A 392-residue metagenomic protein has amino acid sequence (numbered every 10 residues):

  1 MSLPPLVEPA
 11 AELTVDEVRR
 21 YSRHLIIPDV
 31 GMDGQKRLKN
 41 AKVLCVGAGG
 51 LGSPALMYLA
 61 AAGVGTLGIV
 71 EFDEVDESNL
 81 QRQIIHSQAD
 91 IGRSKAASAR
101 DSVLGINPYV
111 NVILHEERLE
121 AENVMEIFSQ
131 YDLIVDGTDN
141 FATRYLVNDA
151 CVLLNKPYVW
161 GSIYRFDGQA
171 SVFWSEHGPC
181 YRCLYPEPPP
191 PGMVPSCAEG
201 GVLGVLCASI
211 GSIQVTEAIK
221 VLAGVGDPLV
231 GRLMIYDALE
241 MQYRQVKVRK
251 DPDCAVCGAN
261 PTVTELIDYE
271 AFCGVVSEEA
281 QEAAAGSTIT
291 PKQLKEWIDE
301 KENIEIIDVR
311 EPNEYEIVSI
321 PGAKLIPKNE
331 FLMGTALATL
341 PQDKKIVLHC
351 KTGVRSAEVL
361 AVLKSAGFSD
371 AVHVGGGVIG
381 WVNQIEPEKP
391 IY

Functional and structural regions predicted by a protein language model:
M1-L44, E77-S78, L266-D268, F272-E282: N-terminal charged helix/coil linker that caps or initiates catalytic domains
S2-L6, P108-A121, M125-I213, A223-V225 (+2 more regions): E1/E1-like adenylate-forming module used to activate ubiquitin-like modifiers and sulfur-carrier proteins
L3-P5, A238-P252, V256-I304, P312-V347 (+1 more regions): Rhodanese-like catalytic fold shared by cysteine-dependent sulfurtransferases and DSP/PTP-type phosphatases
P4-E12, I69-N107: Glycine-rich phosphate-binding loop and adjoining beta1-alpha1-beta2 segment of Rossmann-like nucleotide-binding folds
L38, I127-D132, L340-P341: A short, aliphatic-rich alpha-helical micro-motif
V46-G47, V70, H349: Conserved N-terminal Rossmann-fold NAD(P)-binding element of oxidoreductases
L51-G52, R355: Hydrophobic/small residue at the entry helix of a nucleotide-binding pocket
A61-T66, A366-S369: Conserved S-adenosyl-L-methionine
